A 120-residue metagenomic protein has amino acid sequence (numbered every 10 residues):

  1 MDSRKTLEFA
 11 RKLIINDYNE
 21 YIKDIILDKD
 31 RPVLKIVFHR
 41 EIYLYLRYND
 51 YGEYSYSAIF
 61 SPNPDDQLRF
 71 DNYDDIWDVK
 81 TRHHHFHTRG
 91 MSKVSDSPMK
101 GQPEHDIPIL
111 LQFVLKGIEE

Functional and structural regions predicted by a protein language model:
M1-Y43, Y48-G52, E120: Negatively charged, low-complexity tracts enriched in Asp/Glu with abundant Ser/Thr
H39, H83-H87, H105: Histidine (H) residue identity feature
L44-R47, G52-Y73: Short, conserved beta-strand/beta-arch hydrophobic-aromatic motifs that form part of recognition grooves or interface
D66-W77, V114-E120: Short secondary-structure transition/capping segments
N72-K93: C-terminal low-complexity, charged extensions that often adopt amphipathic alpha-helices
M91-E120: Well-ordered alpha/beta subsegment
